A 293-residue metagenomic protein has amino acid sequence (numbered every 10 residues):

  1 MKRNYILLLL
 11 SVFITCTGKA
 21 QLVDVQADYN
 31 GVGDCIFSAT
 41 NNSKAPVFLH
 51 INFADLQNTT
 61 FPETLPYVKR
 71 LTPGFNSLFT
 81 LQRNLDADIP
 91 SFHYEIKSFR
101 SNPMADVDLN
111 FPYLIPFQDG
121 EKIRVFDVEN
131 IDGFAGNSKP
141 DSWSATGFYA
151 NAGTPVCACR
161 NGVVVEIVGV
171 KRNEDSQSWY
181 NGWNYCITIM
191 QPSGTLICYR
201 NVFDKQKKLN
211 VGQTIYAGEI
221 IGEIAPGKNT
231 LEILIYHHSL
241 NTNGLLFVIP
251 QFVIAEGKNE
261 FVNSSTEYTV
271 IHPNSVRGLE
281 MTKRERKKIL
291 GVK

Functional and structural regions predicted by a protein language model:
M1-V23, A39: Bacterial Sec-dependent N-terminal signal peptides
G33-F37: Structural beta-strand segments of beta-rich domains
S38-A45: Asparagine-centered strand-capping/turn motif at beta-strand->loop junctions
A45-F53, A158: Short, hydrophobic/aromatic beta-strand segments
D55-Y67: Short aromatic-acidic-glycine turn motif
V68-W183, P273-K293: Surface-exposed, glycine-biased beta-strand/turn segments
Y113, K207-I220, P226, T230-K293: Acidic, glycine-rich catalytic/binding loops that coordinate metals and/or anionic ligands
Y185-V211: Active-site region of chymotrypsin-like
